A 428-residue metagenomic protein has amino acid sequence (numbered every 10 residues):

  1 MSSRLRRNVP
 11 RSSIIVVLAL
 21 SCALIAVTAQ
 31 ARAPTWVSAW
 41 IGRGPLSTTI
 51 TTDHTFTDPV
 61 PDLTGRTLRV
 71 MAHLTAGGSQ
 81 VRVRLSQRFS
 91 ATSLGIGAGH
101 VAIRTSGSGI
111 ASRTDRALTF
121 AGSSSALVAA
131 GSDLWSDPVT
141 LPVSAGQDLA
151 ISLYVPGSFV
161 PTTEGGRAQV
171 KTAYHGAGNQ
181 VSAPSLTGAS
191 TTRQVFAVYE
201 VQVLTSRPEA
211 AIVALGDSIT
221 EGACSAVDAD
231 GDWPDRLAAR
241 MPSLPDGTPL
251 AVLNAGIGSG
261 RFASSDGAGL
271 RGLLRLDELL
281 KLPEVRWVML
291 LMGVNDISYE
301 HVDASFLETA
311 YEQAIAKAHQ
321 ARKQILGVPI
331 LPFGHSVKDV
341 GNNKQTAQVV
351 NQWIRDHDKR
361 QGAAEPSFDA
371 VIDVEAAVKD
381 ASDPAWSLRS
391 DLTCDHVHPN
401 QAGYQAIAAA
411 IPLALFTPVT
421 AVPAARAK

Functional and structural regions predicted by a protein language model:
M1-N8: N-terminal secretory signal peptides that target proteins for export/translocation
R4, S13-L215, E221, S225-V227 (+1 more regions): N-terminal secretory targeting modules
W40, T64-M71, S93, A102 (+8 more regions): Conserved SGNH/GDSL esterase-like catalytic core that processes O-acyl groups on lipids and polysaccharides
S152, R286, D369: Conserved acidic residues
L291, V328-P329: Alpha/beta-hydrolase-fold catalytic nucleophile elbow
S298, L331-A427: Catalytic His-Asp segment of secreted/periplasmic serine-dependent ester chemistry enzymes
E312-H319: Surface-exposed amphipathic alpha-helices with a cationic face
A321-Q324: A short helix->loop->beta-strand "cap" motif at the edges of active sites that frequently abuts
